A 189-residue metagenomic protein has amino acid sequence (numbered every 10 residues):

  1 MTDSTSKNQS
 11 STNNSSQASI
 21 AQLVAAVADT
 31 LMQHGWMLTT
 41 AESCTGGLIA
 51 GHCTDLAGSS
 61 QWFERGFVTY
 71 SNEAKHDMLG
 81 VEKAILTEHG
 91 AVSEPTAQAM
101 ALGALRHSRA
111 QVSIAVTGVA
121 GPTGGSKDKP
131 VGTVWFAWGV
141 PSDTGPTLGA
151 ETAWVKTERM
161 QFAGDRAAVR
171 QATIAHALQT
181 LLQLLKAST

Functional and structural regions predicted by a protein language model:
M1-T189: Short alpha-helical segments enriched in small residues
